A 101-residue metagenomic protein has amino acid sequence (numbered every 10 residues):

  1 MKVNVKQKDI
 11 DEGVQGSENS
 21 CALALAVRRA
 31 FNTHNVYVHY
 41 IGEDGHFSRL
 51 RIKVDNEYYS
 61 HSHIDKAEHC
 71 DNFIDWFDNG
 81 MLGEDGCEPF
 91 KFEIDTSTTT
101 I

Functional and structural regions predicted by a protein language model:
M1-I101: Domain-length accessory/inserted modules outside core catalytic folds
